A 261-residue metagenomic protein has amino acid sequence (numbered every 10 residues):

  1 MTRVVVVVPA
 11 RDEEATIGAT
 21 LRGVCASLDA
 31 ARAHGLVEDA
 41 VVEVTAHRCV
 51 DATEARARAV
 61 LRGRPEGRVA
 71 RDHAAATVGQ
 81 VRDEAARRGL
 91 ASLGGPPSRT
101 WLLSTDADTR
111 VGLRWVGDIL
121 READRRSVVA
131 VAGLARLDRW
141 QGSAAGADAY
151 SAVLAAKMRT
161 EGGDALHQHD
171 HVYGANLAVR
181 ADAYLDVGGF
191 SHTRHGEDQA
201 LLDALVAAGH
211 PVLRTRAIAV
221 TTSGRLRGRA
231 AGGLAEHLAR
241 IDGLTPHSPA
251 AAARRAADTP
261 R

Functional and structural regions predicted by a protein language model:
E13-H34, A55-R56: Short, well-formed alpha-helical segments that are part of the catalytic scaffolds of diverse glycosyltransferases
E14, E43-A55: A conserved acidic beta->alpha catalytic loop
A33-R48, R71-A74: Short beta-strand/loop segment that forms part of the nucleotide-sugar
A52, S98-R99, T105-R121: Acidic donor-binding/catalytic loop of UDP-sugar-dependent glycosyltransferases, especially processive GT2
E54-P96: Conserved donor nucleotide-binding strand/loop of the catalytic core
R114-G146: Conserved donor NDP-sugar-binding/catalytic core segment of glycosyltransferases
D148-H169, D242: Short, flexible, basic/aromatic active-site loop/helix in glycosyltransferases
H195-L201: Acidic donor-binding loop at a coil-to-helix junction in glycosyltransferase catalytic cores that engages
